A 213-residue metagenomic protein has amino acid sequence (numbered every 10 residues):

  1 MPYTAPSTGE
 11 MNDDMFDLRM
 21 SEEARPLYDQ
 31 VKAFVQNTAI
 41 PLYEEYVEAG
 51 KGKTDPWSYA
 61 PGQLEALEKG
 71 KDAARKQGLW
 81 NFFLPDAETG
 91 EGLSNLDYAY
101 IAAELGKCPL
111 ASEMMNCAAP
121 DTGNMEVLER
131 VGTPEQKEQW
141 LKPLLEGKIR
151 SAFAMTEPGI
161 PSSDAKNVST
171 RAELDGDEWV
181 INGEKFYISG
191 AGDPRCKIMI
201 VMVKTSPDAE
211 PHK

Functional and structural regions predicted by a protein language model:
P2-A119, R130, E135-Q139, P143 (+1 more regions): Amphipathic, small/basic residue-rich leader segments at the start of a protein or domain
A87, T156-I160, Y187-S189: Short, solvent-exposed loop/turn elements at beta->coil junctions and helix N-caps that rim active or binding pockets
L105, V131-T133, D175-D177, K204-D208: Short loop segments at secondary-structure junctions
M125-V131, F153-A154: Flexible, glycine-rich active-site loops centered on histidine and acidic residues that chelate a metal or position
G147-T156: A short, Trp-centered hydrophobic/proline-enriched beta-strand micro-motif
I160-V168: Active-site-adjacent elements of ketosynthase-type condensing enzymes
T170-E173: A structural signal for short hydrophobic beta-strand segments in well-ordered beta-sheet cores
E178, N182-K213: A short core secondary-structure module
